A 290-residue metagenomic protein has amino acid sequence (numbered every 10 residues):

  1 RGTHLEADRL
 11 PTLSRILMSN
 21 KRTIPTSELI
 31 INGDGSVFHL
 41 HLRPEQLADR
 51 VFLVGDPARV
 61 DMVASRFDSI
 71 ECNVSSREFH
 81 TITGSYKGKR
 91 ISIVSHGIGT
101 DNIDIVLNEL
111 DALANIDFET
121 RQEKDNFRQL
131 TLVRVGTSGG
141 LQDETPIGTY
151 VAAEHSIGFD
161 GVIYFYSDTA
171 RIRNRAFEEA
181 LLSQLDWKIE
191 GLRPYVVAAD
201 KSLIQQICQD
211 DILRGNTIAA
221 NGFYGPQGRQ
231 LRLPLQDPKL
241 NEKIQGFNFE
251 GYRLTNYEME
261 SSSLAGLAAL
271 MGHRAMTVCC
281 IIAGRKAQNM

Functional and structural regions predicted by a protein language model:
R1-L17: Short, Lys/Arg-enriched N-terminal segments with co-localized hydrophobic residues within the first ~10-30 amino acids
S19-Y195: Metabolite-binding pocket within alpha/beta catalytic cores that recognizes anionic/polar moieties
V94, V133, L213-I218, T255-Y257 (+1 more regions): Hydrophobic/aromatic beta-strand patches that form the interior of the parallel beta-sheet core in alpha/beta enzyme
G139, S156, I218-G225, S263 (+1 more regions): Glycine-rich beta-alpha junction loops
I163, P226-Q230, Q288-N289: Short, well-ordered secondary-structure micro-motifs
F177-F249: Active-site rim beta-loop-alpha module in soluble metabolic enzymes
R229, K243-G272: A C-terminal functional module that forms or caps the active site or interfaces directly with catalytic machinery
S262-M290: Zn-dependent metallopeptidase/amidohydrolase metal-coordination segment
